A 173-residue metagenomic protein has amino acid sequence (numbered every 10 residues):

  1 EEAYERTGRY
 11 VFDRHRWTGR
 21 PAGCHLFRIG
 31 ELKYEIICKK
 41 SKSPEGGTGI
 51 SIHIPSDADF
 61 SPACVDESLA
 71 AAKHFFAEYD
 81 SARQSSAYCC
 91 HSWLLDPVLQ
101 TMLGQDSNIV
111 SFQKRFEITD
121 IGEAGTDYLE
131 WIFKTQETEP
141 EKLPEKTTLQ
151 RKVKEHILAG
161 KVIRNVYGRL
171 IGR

Functional and structural regions predicted by a protein language model:
E1-F60, E78-A87, T101-R173: Non-catalytic substrate-recognition and accessory regions of acyl/acetyltransferase enzymes
E5-V11, A71-K73, W93: Extended low-polarity, hydrophobic cluster-rich segments
F60-A77, Y88: Conserved acetyl-CoA-binding loop-helix of GNAT-fold acetyltransferases
C89-D96: Short beta-alpha junction loops
